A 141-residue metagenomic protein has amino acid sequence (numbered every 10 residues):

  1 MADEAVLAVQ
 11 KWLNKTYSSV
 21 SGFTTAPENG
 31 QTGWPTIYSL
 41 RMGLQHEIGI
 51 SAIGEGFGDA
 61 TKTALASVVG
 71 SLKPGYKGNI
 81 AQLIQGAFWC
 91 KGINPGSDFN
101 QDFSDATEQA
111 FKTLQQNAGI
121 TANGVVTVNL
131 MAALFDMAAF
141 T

Functional and structural regions predicted by a protein language model:
M1-T141: Cell-envelope/ECM-targeting effectors and their regulatory/trafficking segments
